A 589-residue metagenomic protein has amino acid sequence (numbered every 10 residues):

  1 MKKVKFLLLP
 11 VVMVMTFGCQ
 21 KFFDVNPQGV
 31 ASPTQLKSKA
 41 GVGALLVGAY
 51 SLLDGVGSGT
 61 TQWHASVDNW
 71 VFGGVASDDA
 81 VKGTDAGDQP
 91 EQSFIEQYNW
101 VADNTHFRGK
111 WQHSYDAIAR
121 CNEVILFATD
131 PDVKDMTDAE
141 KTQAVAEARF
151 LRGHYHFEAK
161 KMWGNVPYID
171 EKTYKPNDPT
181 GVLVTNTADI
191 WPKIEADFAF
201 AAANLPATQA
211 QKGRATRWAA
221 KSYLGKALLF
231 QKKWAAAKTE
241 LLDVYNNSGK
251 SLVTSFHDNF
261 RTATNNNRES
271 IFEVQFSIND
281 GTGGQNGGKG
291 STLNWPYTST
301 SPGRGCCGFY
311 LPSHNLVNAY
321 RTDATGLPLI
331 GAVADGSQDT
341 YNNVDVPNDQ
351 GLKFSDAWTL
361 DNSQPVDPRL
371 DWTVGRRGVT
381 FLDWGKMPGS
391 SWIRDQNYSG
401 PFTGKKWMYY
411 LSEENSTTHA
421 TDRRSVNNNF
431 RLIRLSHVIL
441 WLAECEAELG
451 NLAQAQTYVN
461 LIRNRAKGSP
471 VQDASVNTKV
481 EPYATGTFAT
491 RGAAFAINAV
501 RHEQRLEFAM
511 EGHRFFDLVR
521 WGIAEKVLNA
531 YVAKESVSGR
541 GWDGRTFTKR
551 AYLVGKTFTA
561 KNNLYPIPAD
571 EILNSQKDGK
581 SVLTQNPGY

Functional and structural regions predicted by a protein language model:
M1-P27: Bacterial Sec-dependent N-terminal signal peptides
G18-C19, G73-A76, G83-A86, S114-A117 (+6 more regions): Long, intrinsically disordered, low-complexity segments
C19-V71, G579-Y589: Membrane-proximal, proline-rich intrinsically disordered regions
K39, G43-V47, S51-G57, G83-W163 (+10 more regions): Conserved, well-structured interaction surfaces
